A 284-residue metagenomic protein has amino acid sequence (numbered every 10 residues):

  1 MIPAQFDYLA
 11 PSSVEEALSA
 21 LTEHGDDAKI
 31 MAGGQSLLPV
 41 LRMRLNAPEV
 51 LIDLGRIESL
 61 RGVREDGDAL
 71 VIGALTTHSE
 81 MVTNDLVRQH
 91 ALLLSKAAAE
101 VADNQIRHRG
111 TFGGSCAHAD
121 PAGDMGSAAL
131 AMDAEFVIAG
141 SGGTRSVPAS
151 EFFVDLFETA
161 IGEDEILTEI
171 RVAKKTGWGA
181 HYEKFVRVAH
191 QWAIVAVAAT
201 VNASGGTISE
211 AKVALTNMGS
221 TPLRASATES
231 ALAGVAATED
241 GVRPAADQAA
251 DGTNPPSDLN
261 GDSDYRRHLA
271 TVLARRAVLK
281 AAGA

Functional and structural regions predicted by a protein language model:
M1-A284: C-terminal structural segment of proteins
